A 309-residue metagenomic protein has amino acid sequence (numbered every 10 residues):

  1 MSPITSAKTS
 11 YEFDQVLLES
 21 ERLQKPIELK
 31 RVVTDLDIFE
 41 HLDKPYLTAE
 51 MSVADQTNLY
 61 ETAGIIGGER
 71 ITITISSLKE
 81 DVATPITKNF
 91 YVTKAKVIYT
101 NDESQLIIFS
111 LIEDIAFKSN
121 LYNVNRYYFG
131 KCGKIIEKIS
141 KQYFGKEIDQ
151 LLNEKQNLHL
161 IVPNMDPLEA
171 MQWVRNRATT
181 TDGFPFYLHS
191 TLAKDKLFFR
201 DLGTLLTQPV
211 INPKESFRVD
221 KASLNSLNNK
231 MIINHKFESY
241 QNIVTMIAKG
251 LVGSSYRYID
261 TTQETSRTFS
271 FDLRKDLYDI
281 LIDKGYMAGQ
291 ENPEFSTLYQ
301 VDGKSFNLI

Functional and structural regions predicted by a protein language model:
M1-L121: Assembly/oligomerization scaffold segments
A7, A193-I309: Acidic, small/polar-enriched beta strand-loop surface segments
V33, I65-E69, V124-G130, P213-D220: Short intrinsically disordered coil segments
Q56-N58, V124-Y128, L158-L160: Aromatic/His-enriched, Gly/Pro-containing loop or helix-boundary segments that lie immediately adjacent to catalytic
G64-I66, P85, N125-G133, P163-M171: Solvent-exposed, acidic/flexible segments
L106-F109, E113-I115, Q150-S239: Short beta-strand-centered interaction patches in the first periplasmic/extracellular domains of large envelope
D114, S119, N123, K134-V162: N-terminal export/assembly leaders
I139, V174-R175, L281: Short alpha-helical segments in extracytoplasmic peptidoglycan/chitin-binding modules and envelope-associated proteins
